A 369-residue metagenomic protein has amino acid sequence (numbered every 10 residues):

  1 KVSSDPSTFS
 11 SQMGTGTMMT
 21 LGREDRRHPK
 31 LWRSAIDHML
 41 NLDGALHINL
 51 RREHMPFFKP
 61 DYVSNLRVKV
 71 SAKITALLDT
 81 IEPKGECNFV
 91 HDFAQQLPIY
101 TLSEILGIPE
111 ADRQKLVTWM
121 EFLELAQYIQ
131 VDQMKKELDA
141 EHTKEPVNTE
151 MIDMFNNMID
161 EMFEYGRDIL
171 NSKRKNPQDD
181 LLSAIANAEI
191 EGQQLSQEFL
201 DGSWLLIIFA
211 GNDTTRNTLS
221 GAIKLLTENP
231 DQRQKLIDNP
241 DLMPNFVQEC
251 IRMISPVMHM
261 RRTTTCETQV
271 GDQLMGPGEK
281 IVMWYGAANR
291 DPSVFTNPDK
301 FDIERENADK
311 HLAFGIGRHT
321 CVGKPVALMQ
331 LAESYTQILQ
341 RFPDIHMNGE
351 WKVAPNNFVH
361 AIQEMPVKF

Functional and structural regions predicted by a protein language model:
K1-F369: Cytochrome P450
